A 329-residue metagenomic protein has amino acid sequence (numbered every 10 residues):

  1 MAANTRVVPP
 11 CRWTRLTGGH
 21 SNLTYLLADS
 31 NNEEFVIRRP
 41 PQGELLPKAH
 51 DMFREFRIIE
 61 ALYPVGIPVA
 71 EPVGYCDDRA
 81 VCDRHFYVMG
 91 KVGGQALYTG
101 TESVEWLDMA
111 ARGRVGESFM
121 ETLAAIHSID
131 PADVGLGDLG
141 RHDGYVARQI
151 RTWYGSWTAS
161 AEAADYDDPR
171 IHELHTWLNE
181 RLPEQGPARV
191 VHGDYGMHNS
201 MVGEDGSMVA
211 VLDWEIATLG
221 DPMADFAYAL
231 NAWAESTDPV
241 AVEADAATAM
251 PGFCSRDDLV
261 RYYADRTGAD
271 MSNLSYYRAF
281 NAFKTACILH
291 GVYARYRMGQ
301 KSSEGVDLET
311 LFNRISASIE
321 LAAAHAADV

Functional and structural regions predicted by a protein language model:
M1-P9: Juxta-kinase regulatory segment immediately upstream of eukaryotic protein kinase catalytic domains
R12-V190, G203-G206: ATP-binding pocket architecture of kinase catalytic cores
P40, Y98-L107, S236-P251: Short, flexible, glycine-rich and Lys/Arg-enriched loop motifs at helix boundaries that contact anionic partners
Y63, H127-P131, L212, L230 (+2 more regions): Protein kinase-like catalytic domain
G140-R141, D270-N281: All-alpha amphipathic helical-bundle segments outside canonical DNA-binding/catalytic cores that form hydrophobic
A159, A244-C254, D258-D270, C287-V329: ATP/Mg2+ or Mg2+-diphosphate-binding catalytic cores that bind nucleotide phosphates or diphosphates via glycine-rich
V190-H192, M197: Catalytic-loop of the protein kinase fold
M201-A229, T237-D238: Catalytic activation segment of kinase domains across protein kinase-like and atypical kinase folds
